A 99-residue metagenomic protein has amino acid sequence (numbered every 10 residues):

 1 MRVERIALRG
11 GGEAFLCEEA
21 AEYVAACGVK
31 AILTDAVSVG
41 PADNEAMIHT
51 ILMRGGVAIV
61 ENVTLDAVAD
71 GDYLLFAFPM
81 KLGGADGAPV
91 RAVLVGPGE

Functional and structural regions predicted by a protein language model:
M1-E99: Active-/binding-site microenvironments in catalytic and ligand-binding cores
